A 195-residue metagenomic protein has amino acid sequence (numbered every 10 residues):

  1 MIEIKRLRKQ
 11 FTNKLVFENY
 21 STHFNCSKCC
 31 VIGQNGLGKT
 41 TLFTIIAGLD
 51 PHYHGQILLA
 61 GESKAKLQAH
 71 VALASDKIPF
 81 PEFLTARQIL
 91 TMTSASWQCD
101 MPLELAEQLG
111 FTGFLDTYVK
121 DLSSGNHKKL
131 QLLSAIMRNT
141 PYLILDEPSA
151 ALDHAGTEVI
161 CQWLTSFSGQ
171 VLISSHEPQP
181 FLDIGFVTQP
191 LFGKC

Functional and structural regions predicted by a protein language model:
M1-N25: A short, flexible loop at the N-terminus of ABC-type nucleotide-binding domains that lies
A47: Helix-to-loop junction immediately C-terminal to a conserved catalytic motif
P51-A69: Conserved ABC transporter NBD signature motif
K77, E82-M101: Q-loop/switch helix immediately C-terminal to the Walker
D100-F114: Conserved ABC ATPase "signature" region
L132: Hydrophobic anchor residue at the start of the ABC signature
I136-M137: ABC ATPase C-loop
L143-E147: Catalytic Walker B motif of ABC-type/P-loop ATPase nucleotide-binding domains
